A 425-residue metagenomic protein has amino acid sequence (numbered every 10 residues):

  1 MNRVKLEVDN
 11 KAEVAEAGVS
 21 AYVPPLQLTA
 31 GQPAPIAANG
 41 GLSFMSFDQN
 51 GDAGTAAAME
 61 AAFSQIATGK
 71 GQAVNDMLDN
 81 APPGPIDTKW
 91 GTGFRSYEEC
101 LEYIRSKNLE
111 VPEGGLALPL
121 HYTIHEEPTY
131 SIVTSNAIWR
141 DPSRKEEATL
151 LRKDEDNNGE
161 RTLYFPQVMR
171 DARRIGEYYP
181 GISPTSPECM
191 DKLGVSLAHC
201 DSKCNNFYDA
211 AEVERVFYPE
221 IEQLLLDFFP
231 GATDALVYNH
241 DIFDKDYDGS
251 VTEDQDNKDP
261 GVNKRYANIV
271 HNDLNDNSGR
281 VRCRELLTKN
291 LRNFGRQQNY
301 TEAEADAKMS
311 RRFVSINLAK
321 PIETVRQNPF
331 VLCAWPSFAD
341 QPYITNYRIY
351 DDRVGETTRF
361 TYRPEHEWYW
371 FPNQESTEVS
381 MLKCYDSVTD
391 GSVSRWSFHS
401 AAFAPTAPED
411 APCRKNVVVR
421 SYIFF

Functional and structural regions predicted by a protein language model:
M1-A15, V19: PEST-like, low-complexity acidic/proline-rich intrinsically disordered segments, predominantly at protein N-termini
N2, S46-G51: Fungal low-complexity intrinsically disordered segments enriched in serine/threonine and acidic residues
G18, G41-F44, A62, L225 (+1 more regions): Intrinsically disordered, low-complexity segments
G31-F47, A56-N206: Fe(II)/2-oxoglutarate
G93, T233-D234, V388: Short amphipathic alpha-helical segments with coiled-coil-like heptad repeat character
T134, W139-S143, E147-R152, R173 (+2 more regions): Non-heme Fe(II) oxygenase catalytic core, chiefly the N-lobe of the double-stranded beta-helix
T357-F425: Catalytic core of Fe(II)/2-oxoglutarate
